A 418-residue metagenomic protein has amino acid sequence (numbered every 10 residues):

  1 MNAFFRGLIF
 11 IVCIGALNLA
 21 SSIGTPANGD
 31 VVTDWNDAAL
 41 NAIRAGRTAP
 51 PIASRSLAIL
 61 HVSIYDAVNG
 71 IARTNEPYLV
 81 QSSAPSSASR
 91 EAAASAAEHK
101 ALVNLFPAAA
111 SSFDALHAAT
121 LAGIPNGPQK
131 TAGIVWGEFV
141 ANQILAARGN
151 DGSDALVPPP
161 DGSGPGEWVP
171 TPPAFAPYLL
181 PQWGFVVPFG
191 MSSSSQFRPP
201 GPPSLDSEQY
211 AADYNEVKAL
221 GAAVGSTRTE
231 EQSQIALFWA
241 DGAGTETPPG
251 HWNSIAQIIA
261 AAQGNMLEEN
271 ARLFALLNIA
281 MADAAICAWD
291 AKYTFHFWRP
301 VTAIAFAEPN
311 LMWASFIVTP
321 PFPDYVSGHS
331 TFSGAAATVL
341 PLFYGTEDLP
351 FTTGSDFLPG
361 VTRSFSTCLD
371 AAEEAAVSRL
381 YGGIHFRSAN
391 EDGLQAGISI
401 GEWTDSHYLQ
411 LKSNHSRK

Functional and structural regions predicted by a protein language model:
M1-F5: N-terminal secretory signal peptides that target proteins for export/translocation
G7-A20: Bacterial N-terminal signal peptides
I23-K418: Acidic/polar surface patches and capping/hinge elements
